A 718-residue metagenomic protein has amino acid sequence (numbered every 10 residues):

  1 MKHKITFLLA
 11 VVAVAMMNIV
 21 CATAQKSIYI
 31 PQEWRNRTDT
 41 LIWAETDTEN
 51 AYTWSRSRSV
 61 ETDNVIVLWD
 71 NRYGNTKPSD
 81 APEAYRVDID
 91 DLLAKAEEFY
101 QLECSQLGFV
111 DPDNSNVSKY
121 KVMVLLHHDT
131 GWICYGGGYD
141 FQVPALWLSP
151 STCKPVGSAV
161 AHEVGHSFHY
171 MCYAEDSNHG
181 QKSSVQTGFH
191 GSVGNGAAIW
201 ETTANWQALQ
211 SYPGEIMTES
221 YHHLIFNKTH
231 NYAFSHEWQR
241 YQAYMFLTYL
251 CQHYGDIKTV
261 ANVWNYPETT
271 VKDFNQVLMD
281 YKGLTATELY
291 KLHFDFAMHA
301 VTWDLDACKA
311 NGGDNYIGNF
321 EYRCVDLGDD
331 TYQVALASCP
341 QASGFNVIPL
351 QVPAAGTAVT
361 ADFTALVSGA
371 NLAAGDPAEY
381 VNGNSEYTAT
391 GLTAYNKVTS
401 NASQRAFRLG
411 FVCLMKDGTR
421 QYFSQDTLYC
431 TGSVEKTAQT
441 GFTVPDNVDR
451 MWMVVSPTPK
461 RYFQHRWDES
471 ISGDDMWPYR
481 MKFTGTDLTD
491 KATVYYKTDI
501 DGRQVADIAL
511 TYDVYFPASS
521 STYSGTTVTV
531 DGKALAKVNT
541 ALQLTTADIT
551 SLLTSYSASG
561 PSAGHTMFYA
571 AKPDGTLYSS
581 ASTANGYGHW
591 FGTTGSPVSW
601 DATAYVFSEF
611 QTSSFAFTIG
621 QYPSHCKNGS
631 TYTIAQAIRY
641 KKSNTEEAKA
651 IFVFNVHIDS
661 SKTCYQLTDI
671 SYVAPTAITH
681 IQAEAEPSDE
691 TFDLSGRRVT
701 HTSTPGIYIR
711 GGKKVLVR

Functional and structural regions predicted by a protein language model:
M1-I5, V14-M17, A24, I707-R718: C-terminal tail/sorting-segment detector
K26-Q142, W147-V164, F168-N178, A406-R408: Zn2+-dependent metallopeptidase catalytic core
K154-A159, A174-H253, N265-M298: Acidic/His/Gly-enriched intrinsically disordered linker/tail segments that often contain short helix/coil "MoRF-like"
V271-D507: Beta/coil-rich, acidic/histidine-enriched accessory regions frequently appended to metallopeptidases
D326, L336, V347-P349, I500-S596 (+1 more regions): Solvent-exposed, low-complexity, repeat-rich "mucin-like" stalks and linkers
E609-G629: Extracellular/luminal low-complexity segments enriched in Ser/Thr/Pro
N628-K642: A short beta-strand micro-motif common to beta-rich folds, especially ectodomain repeats
L667-R698: Residue-level detector of functionally pivotal "anchor" positions at catalytic/ligand-binding pockets or at interdomain
